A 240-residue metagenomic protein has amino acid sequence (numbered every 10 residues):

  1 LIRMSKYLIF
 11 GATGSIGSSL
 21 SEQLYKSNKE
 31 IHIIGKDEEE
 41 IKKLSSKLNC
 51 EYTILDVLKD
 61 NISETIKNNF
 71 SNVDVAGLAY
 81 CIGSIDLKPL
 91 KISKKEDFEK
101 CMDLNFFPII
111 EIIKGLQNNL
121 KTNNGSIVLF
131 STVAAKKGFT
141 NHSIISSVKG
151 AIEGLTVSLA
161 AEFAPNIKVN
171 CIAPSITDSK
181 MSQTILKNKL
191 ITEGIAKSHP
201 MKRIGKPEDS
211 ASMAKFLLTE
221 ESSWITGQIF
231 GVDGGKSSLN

Functional and structural regions predicted by a protein language model:
T13, S21: N-terminal Rossmann NAD(P)H-binding glycine-rich loop of SDR-like oxidoreductase domains
P89-L90, K94-M102, I195: Substrate-binding pocket helix/loop in short-chain dehydrogenase/reductase
N118, A160-P165, S223: Alpha-helical segment proximal to the catalytic Tyr-Lys
S126-A151, T156-A164, I176-T177: Catalytic loop of short-chain dehydrogenase/reductase
K137, K215, T226-N240: Short C-terminal tail/terminal secondary-structure segment of NAD(P)H-dependent dehydrogenase/reductase domains
A173-T184: Short, flexible catalytic-loop segment of classical short-chain dehydrogenase/reductase
H199-S210, E221: A conserved structural motif in NAD(P)-dependent oxidoreductases
